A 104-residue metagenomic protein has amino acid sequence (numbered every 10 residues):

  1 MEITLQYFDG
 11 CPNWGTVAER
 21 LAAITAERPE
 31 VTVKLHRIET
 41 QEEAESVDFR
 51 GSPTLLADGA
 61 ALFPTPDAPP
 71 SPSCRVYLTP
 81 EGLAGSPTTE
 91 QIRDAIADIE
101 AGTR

Functional and structural regions predicted by a protein language model:
M1-A23: Local sequence-structure signature of Cys/Sec-based thiol-disulfide redox active-site neighborhoods
T16-V17, E27-R28, I99, T103: Exposed, flexible binding/inhibitory loops of compact, secreted disulfide-stabilized domains
A23-V31: Short helix-loop-beta junction
V31-E42: Thiol-based oxidoreductase modules, predominantly thioredoxin-like and allied folds used for disulfide exchange
E42-D48: Acidic pyrophosphate-coordinating catalytic loop
D48-A57, P72-S73: Structural micro-motif
A60-E100: Non-catalytic, surface beta->alpha helical segment in thiol-disulfide oxidoreductase systems
